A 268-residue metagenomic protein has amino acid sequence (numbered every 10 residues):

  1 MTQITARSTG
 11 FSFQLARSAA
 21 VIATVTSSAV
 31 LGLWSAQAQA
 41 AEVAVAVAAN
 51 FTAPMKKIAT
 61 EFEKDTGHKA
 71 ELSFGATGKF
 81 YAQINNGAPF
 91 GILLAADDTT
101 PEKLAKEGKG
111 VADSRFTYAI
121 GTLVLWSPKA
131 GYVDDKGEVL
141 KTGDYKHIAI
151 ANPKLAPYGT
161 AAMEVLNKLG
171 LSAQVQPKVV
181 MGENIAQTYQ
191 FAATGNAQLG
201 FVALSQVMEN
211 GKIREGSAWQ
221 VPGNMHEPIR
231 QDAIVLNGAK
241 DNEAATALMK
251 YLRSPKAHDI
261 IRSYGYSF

Functional and structural regions predicted by a protein language model:
M1-L15: N-terminal secretory signal peptides that target proteins for export/translocation
R7, S18, V235: Alpha-helical and His/Cys-centered functional microenvironments
A16-S27: Sec-dependent signal peptide hydrophobic core
Q39-F74, G78, A82-A88, A95-D98 (+3 more regions): Exported/periplasmic ABC-transporter solute-binding proteins
V111: Short loop/turn segments at strand-loop or loop-helix junctions that form parts of catalytic or ligand-binding pockets
